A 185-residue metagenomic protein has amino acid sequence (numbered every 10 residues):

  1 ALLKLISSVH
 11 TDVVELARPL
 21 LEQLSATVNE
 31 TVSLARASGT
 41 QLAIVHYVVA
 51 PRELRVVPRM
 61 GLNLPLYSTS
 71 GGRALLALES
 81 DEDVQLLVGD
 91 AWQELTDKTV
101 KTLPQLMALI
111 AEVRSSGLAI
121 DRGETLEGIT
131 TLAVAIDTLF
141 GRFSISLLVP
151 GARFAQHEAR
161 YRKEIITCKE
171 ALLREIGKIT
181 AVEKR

Functional and structural regions predicted by a protein language model:
A1-L5, Q93-E94, P150-R153: A short, flexible beta-alpha/helix-coil linker loop
L3-D90: Amphipathic alpha-helical effector-binding/dimerization core of metabolite-sensing transcriptional regulators
E30, L118, K178: Short glycine/serine/threonine/alanine-rich loop segments
L76, I166-G177: Short amphipathic alpha-helical signal-transduction/dimerization elements
L95-T96, E127: Intrinsically disordered, low-complexity polar/acidic regions
D97-K101: Glycine/GP-enriched mid-protein hinge/lid loop-to-helix segment characteristic of carbohydrate kinases
T102-A171: Extended hydrophobic
A181-R185: Signal-transducing coiled-coil/dimerization helices and immediately adjacent hinge/linker segments that couple sensory
